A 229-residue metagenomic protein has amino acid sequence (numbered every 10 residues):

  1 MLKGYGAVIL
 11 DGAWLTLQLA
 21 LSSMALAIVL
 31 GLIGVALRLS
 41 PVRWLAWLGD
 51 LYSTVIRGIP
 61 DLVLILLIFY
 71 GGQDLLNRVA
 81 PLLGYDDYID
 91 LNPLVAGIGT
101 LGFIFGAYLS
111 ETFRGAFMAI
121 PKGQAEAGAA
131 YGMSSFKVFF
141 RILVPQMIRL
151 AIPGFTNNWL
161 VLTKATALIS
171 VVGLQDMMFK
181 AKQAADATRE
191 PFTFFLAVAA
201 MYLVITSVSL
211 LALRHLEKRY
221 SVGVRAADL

Functional and structural regions predicted by a protein language model:
M1-L229: Transmembrane alpha-helices and adjacent helix-loop boundaries
